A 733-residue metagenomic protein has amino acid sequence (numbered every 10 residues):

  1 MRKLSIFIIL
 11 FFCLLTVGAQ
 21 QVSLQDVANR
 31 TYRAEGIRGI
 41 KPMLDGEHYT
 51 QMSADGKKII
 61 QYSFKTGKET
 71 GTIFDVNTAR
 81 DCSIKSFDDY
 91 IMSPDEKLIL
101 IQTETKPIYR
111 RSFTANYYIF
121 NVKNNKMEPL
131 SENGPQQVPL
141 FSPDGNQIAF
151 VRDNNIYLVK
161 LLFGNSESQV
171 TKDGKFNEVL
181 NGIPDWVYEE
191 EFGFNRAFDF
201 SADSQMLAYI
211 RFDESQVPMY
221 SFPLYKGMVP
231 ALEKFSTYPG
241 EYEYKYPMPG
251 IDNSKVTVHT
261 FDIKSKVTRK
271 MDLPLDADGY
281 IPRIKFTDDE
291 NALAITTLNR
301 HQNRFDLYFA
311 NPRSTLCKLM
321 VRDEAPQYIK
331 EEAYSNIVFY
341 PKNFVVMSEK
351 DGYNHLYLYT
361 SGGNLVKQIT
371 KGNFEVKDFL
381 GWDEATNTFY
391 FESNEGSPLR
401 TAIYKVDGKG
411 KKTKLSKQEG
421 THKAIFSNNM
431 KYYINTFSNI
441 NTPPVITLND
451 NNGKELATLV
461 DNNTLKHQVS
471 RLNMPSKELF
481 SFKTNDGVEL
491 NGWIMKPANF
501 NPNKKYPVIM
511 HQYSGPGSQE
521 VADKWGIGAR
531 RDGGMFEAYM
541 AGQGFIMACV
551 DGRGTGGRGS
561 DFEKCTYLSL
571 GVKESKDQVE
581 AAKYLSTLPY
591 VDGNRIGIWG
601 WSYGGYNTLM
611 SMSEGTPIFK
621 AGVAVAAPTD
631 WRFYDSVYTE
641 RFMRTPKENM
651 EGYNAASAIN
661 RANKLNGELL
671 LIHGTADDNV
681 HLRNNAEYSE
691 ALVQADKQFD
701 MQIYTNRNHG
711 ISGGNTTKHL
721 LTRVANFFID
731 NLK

Functional and structural regions predicted by a protein language model:
V27, E290, K423-K733: Serine-hydrolase catalytic core recognition
R30, G67-K68, E104-Y109, F113-N116 (+4 more regions): Predominantly five- to eight-bladed beta-propeller fold
E35-I40, I84-P94, I183-D203, R283-I284 (+2 more regions): Signature of short aromatic-glycine-proline-rich micro-motifs recurring in repeat-based ectodomains
I37-K41, E47-I59, G71-T72, D88-D89 (+15 more regions): Non-catalytic accessory segments flanking enzyme active sites
T50-G56, S63, M92-P94, I99-R111 (+15 more regions): Beta-strand C-termini and the immediately following turn/loop, strongest in propeller blades
F64-G67, N121-N125, L161-G164, D262-K266 (+4 more regions): Short loop/turn segments that connect beta-strands within beta-propeller blades
K68-I99, E104-K106, E132-Q137, E324-Q327 (+1 more regions): Blade-loop segments of beta-propeller domains
R110-L158, F163-A197: Asp-box/WD-like beta-propeller blade repeats and closely related beta-sheet repeat scaffolds
